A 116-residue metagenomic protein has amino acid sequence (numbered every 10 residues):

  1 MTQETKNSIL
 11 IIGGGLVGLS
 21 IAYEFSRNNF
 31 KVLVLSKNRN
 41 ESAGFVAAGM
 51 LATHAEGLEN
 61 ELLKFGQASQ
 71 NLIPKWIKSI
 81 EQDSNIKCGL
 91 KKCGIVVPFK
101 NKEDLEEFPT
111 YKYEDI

Functional and structural regions predicted by a protein language model:
M1, N40-A43, K87-G89: Short secondary-structure boundary/capping segments
T2-V17, L33: Beta1/beta-strand and adjacent pyrophosphate-binding region of the FAD-binding site in flavoprotein oxidoreductases
G13, S36, F99: Short beta-strand/turn micro-motifs composed of small residues that flank or help shape donor/cofactor-binding pockets
G18, E41, N60: Flexible, glycine-rich phosphate/dinucleotide-binding loops and adjacent beta-alpha linkers at cofactor/substrate
S26-V46: Glycine-rich FAD pyrophosphate-binding loop
M50-I116: Dinucleotide-binding Rossmann-like beta1-alpha1 core, especially the glycine-rich loop that anchors the ADP
